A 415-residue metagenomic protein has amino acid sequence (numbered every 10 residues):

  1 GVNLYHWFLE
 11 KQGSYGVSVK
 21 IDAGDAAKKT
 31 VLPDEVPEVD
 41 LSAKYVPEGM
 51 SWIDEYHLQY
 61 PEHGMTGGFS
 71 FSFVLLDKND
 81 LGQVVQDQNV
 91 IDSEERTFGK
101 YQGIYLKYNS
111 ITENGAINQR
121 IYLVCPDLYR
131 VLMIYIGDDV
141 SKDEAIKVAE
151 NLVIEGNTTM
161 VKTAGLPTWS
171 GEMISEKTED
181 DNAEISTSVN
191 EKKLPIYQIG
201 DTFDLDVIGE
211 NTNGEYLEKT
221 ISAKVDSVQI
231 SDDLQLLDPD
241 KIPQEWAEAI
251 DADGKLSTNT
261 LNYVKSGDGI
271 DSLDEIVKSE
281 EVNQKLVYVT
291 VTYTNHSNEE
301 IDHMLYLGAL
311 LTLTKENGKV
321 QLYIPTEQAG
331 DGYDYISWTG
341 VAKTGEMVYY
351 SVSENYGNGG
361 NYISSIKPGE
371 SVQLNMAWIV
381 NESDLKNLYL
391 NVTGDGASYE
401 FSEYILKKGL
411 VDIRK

Functional and structural regions predicted by a protein language model:
V2, H6, Y15-G16, D22-K28 (+4 more regions): Conserved functional micro-motifs across diverse proteins
D25-R120, I276-K278, H303: Short, solvent-exposed recognition patches
L58-P61, F69-F73, A116-Q119, C125 (+2 more regions): Extracytoplasmic/secretory soluble proteins
H63-G68, N114, D127-Y129, Y216-T220 (+2 more regions): Glycine-centered tight beta-turn/hairpin loop motif at sheet-sheet or coil-to-beta transitions
D77-V84, E113-G115, D139-E144, D233-L234 (+1 more regions): A short local loop/turn or secondary-structure capping micro-motif enriched for an aromatic residue
Q83-V90, K142-V153, M304-L305: Surface-exposed flexible segments
S110-T158, N283: Short, well-structured beta-strand
